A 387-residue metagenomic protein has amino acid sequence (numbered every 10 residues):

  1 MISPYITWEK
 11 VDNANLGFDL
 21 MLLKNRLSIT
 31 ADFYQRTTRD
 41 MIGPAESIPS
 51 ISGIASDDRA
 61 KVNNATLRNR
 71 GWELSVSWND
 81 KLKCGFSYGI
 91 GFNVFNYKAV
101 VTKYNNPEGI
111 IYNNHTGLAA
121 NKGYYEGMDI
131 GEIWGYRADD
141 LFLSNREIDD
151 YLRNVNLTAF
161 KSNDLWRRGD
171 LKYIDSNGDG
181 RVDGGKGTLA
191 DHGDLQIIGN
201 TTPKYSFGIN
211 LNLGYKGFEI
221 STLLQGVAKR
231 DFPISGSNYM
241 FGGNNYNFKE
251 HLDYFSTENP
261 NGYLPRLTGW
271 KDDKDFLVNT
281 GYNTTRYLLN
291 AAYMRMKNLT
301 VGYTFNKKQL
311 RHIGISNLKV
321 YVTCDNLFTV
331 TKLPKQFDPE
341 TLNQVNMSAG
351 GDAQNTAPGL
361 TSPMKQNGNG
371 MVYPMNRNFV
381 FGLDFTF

Functional and structural regions predicted by a protein language model:
M1-S28, D57-K83, Y125-L141, N200-Y205 (+1 more regions): Outer-membrane beta-barrel signature, preferentially recognizing the C-terminal barrel domain of Gram-negative
W8-S52, F95: Membrane-embedded beta-barrel scaffold of Gram-negative outer-membrane proteins
L16-L20, A31, L74-W78, I209-Y215 (+3 more regions): Residues on the lipid-exposed face of transmembrane beta-strands in outer-membrane beta-barrel proteins
N25-I29, C84, G217-S221, K308-Q309: Repeated loop/turn-to-beta-strand initiation elements of outer-membrane beta-barrel proteins
F33-R39, W78-D80, V94-V100, Y215-G217 (+5 more regions): Transmembrane beta-strands of outer-membrane beta-barrel pores
K61-N69, N114-L143, N259-N261, G281 (+1 more regions): C-terminal beta-signal and terminal closure region of outer-membrane beta-barrel proteins
A65, N79-G199, D325, K332: Conserved small-residue
V227-K319, T323-D325, F337, T341 (+1 more regions): Extracytoplasmic gating/loop element in the C-terminal half of outer-membrane beta-barrel translocons and assembly
